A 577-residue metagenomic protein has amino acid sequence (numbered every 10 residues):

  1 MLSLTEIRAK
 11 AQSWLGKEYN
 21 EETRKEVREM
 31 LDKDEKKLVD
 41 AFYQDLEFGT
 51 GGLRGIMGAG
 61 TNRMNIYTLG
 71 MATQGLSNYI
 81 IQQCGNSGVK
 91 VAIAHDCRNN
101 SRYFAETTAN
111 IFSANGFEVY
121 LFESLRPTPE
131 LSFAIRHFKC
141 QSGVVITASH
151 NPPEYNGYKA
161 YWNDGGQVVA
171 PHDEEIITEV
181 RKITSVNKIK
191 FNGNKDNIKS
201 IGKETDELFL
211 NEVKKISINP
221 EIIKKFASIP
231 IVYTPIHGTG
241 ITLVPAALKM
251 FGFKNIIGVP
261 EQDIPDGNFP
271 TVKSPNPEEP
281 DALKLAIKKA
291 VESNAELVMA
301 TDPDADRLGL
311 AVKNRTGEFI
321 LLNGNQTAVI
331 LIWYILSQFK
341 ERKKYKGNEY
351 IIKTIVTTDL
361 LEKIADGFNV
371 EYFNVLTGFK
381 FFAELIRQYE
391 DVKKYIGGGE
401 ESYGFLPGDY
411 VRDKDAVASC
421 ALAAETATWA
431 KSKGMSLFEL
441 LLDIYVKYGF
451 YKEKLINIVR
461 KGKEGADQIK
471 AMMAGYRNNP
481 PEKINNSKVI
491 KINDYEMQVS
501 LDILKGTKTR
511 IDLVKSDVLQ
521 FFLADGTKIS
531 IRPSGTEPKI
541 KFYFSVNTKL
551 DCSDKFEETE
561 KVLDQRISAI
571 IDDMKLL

Functional and structural regions predicted by a protein language model:
L2-T108, K199-S228, T239: An N-terminal, well-structured beta->alpha segment
W14, E18, E35-F42, L46 (+2 more regions): Gly/Ser/Thr-enriched, mixed-charge loops and adjacent short helices that form phosphate/oxyanion-binding elements
F42-N62, A148-S149, I231, P235-A247 (+4 more regions): Conserved phosphate/anionic-ligand binding catalytic regions in large, soluble enzymes, centered on
A92-Y155, K254-G309: N-terminal small/polar loop signature for handling phosphorylated ligands or for N-terminal nucleophile
R102-T107, S132-R136, E154-A160, R181 (+9 more regions): Short acidic, glycine/serine/threonine-rich loops at helix termini
N163-G166, T178, T184-S185, K288-K353 (+1 more regions): Replace "Mg2+/Mn2+-dependent" with "divalent metal-dependent
V291, A295-L297, E318, Q338-F339 (+2 more regions): Phosphate-binding and adjacent anionic-ligand microenvironments
